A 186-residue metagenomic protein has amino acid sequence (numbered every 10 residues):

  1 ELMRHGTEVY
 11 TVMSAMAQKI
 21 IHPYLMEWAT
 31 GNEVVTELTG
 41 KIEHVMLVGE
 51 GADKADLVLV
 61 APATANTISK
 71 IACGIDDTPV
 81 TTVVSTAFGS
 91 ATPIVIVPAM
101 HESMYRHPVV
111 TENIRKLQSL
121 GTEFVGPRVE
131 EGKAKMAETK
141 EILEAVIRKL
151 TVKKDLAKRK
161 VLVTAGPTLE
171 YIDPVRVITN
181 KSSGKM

Functional and structural regions predicted by a protein language model:
E1-V95, H101-G184: A cross-family phosphate/adenosyl-ligand binding-site feature
